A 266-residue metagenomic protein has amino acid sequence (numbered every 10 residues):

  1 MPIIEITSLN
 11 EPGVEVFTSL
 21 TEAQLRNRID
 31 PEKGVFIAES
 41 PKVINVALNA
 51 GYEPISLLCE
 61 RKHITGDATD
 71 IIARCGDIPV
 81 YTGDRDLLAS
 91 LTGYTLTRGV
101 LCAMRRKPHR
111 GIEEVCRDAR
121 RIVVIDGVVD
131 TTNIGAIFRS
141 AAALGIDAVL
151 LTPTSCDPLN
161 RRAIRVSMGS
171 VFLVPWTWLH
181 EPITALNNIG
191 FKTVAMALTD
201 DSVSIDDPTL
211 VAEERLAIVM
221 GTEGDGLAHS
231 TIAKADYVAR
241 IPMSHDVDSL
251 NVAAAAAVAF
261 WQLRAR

Functional and structural regions predicted by a protein language model:
M1-D67, S155-C156: Boundary-proximal intrinsically disordered activation/regulatory segments immediately upstream of a helical core
I4, N49, T82, P108-D201: RNA substrate-binding interface of SAM-dependent RNA methyltransferases
I6, F36, D126-G127, T152-P153 (+2 more regions): Glycine- and other small-residue-rich loops at beta-strand/loop junctions that grip anionic moieties
S40, V129-I137, L250-A254: Amphipathic alpha-helical repeat scaffolds
G66-D77, S230-T231: Short, aromatic/basic amphipathic alpha-helical patches
R74-G93, T177: A glycine-rich helix N-cap at a beta->alpha junction
C102, S140-L144, P153-F172, H229-R266: Structured adenosyl-cofactor binding patch, chiefly the S-adenosyl-L-methionine
A195-V247: Active-site/ligand-binding-proximal alpha/beta "capping" segment
